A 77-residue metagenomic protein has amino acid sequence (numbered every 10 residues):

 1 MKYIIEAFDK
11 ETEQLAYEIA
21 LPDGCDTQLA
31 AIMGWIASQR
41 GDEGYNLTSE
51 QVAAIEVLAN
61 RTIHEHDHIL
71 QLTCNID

Functional and structural regions predicted by a protein language model:
Y3-F8: A short beta-strand micro-motif
L15-R40: Short, flexible N-terminal segments of the mature chain
A31-D77: Acidic, low-complexity intrinsically disordered segments
